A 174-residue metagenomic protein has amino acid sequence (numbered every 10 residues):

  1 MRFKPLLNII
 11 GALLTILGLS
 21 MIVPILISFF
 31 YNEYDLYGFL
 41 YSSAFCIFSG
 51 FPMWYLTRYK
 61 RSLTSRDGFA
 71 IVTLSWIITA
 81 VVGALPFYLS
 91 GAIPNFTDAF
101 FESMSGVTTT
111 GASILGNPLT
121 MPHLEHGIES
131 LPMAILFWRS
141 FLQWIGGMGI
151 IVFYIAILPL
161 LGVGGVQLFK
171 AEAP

Functional and structural regions predicted by a protein language model:
M1-P174: Membrane-proximal intracellular helices of multi-pass ion channels
